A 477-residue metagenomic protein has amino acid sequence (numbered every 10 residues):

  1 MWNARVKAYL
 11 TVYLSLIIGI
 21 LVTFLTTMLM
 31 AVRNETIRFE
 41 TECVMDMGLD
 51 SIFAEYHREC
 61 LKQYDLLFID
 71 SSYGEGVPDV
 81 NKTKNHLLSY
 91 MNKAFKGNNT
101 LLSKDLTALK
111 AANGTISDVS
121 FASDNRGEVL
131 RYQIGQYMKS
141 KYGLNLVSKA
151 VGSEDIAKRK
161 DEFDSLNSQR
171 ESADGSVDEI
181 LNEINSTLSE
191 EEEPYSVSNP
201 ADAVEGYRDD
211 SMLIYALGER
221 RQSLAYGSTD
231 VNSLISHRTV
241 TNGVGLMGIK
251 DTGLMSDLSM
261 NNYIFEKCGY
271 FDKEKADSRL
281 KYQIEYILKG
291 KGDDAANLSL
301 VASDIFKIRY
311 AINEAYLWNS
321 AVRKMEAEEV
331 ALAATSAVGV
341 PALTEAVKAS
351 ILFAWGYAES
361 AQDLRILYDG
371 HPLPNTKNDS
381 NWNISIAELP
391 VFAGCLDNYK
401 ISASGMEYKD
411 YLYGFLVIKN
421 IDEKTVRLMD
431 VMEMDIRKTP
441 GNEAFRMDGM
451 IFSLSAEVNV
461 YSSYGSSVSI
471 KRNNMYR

Functional and structural regions predicted by a protein language model:
M1-P78: Alpha-helical assembly-interface signal, strongest on the long, hydrophobic N-terminal helix that forms
R58, D65-R477: Long, compositionally biased low-complexity segments
